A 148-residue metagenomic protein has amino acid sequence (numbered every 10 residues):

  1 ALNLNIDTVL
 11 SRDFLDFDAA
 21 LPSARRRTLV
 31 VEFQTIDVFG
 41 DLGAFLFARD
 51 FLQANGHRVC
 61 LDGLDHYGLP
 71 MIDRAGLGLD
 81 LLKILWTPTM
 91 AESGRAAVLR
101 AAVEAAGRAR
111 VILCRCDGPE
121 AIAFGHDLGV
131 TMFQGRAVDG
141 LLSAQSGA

Functional and structural regions predicted by a protein language model:
A1-A44: Catalytic core of bacterial c-di-GMP phosphodiesterases, primarily the EAL and HD-GYP domains, capturing alpha-helical
A1-L2, T28-V30, D50-A54, L81-L82 (+1 more regions): A generic short-segment signal for beta-strand/edge and adjacent turn/coil regions
D7, C60-D62: Active-site mouth loops of central-metabolism enzymes
L15-D18, L42-L46, G68-I72, R95: Leucine-rich repeat
F17-R25, F47-N55, V98-A105: Catalytic-core regions built around general acid/base machinery
Q34-V38, G63-D65, L69-A148: EAL-family c-di-GMP phosphodiesterase catalytic domain
L42, L46, A54-V59, L77: Alpha-helical scaffolds that organize eukaryotic protein assemblies
